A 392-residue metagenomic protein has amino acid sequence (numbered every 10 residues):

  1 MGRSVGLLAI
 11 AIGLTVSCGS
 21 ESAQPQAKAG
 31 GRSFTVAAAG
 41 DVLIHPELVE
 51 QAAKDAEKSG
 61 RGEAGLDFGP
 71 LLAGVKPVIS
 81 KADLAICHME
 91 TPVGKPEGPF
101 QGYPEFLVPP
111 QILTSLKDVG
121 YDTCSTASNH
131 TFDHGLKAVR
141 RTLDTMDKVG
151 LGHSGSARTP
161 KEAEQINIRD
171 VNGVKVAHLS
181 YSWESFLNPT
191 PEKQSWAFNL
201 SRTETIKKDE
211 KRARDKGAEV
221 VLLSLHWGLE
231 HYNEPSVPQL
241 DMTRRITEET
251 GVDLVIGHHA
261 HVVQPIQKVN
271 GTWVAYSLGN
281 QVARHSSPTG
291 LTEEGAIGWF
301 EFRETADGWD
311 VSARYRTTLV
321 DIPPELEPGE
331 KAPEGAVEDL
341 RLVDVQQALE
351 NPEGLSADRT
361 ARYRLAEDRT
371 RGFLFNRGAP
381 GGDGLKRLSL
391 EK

Functional and structural regions predicted by a protein language model:
M1-S4: Positively charged n-region of N-terminal signal peptides that target proteins for export
G6-S17: Bacterial N-terminal signal peptides
C18-K392: Acidic, metal/ion-coordinating pockets
